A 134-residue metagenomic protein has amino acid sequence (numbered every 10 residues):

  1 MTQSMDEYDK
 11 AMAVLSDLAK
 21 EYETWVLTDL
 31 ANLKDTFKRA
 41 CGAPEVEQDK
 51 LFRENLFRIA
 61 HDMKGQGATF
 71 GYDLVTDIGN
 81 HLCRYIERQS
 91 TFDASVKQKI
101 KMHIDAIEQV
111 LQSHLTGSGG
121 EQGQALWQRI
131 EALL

Functional and structural regions predicted by a protein language model:
M1-M5, I104-L134: Structural secondary-structure packing elements that flank or coincide with functional cores
A11-E54: Long, amphipathic alpha-helical coiled-coil segments characteristic of histidine-phosphotransfer scaffolds
E21, E47, L51, I86-K99: Histidine phosphotransfer helical core of two-component systems
E21, W25, F70-D73, H114-G117: Residue-level signal for short amphipathic helical patches enriched in basic/charged and nearby hydrophobic residues
T24-L27, A31, E54-F57, H61 (+3 more regions): Generic structural signal for well-ordered, non-transmembrane alpha-helical segments in soluble/cytosolic regions
T36-E47, G67, I86-Q89, H114: Secondary-structure edge/capping motif, primarily at the C-terminal ends of alpha-helices and the immediately following
K50-E54, T76, K97-K101, G120-A125: Short, charged, amphipathic alpha-helical segments
K50-R88: Extended, amphipathic alpha-helices with heptad-repeat/coiled-coil or helix-bundle character that serve as
